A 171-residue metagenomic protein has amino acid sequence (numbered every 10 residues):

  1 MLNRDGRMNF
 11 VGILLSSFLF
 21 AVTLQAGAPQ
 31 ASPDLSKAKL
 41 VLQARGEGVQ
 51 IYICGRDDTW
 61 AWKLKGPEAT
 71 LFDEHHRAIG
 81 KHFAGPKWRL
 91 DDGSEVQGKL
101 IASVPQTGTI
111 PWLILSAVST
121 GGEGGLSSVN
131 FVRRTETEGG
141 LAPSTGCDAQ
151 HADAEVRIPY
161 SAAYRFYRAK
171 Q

Functional and structural regions predicted by a protein language model:
M1-M8: N-terminal secretory signal peptides that target proteins for export/translocation
G6, Q25-A26: Intrinsically disordered, low-complexity regulatory segments in tyrosine-phosphorylation signaling proteins
G12-V22: Bacterial N-terminal signal peptides
A28-I51, D58-Q171: Primary mode marks residue(s) on the alpha4-beta5-alpha5 output face of response regulator receiver
